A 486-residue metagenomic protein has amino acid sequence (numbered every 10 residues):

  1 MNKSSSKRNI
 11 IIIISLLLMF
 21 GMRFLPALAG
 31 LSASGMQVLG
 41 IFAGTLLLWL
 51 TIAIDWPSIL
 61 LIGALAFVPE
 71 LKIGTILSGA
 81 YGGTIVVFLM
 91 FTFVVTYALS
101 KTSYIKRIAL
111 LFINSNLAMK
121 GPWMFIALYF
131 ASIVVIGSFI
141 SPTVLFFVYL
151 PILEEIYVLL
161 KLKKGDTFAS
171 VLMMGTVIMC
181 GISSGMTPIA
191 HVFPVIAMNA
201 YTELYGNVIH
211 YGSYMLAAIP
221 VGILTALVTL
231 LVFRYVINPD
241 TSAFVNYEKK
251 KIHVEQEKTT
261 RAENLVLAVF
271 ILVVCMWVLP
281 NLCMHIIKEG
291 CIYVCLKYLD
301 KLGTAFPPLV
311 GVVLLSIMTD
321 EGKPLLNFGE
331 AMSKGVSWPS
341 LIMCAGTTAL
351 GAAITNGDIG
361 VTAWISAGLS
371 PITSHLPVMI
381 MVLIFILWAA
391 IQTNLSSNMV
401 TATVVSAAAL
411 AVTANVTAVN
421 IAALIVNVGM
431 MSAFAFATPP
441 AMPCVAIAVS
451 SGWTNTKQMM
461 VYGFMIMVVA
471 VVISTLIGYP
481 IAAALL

Functional and structural regions predicted by a protein language model:
M1-F88, S213-A367, M465-V471, T475-L486: Hydrophobic transmembrane alpha-helices of multi-pass small-molecule transporters
L25-L39, G83-V94, T143-F146, G303-G311 (+2 more regions): Structural signature of hydrophobic alpha-helical transmembrane segments
A33-Q37, G82-V86, S115-Y129, L162-M174 (+5 more regions): Membrane-interfacial loop-to-helix junctions in multi-pass transporters
L50-W56, T84-I85, Y97-R107, I136-L150 (+4 more regions): Short helix-coil transition sites and intra-membrane helix breaks within transmembrane domains of multi-pass
F67-L71, K101-I105, N114-M119, E155-A169 (+6 more regions): Juxtamembrane helix-boundary/capping and inter-helix hinge elements in multi-pass membrane proteins
I113-M186, H191-Y205, N398-M431: Hydrophobic transmembrane alpha-helices that form the pore/transport pathway of multi-pass ion and small-solute
S132-I140, L172-V195, G212-F233, L265 (+3 more regions): Membrane-embedded alpha-helical segments of transport systems, primarily multispan ion/solute transporters
M215-P220, I342-V361, T373-L486: C-terminal transmembrane helix pair
